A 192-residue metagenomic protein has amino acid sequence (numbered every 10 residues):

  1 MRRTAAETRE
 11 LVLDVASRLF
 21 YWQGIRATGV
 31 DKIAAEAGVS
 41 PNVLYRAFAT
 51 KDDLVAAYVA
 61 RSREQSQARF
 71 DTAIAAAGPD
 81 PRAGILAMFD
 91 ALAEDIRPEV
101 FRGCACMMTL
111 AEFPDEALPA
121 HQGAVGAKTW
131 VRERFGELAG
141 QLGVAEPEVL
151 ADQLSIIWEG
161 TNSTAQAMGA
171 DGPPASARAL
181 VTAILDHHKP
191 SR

Functional and structural regions predicted by a protein language model:
M1-E7, K189-R192: N-terminal intrinsically disordered/low-complexity leader segments
R9-E10, V30, D52, A56 (+8 more regions): Short, structured helix-loop boundary elements
L11, V15-D53, A57: Helix-turn-helix
V55-S62, R69: Alpha-helical DNA-contacting segments of helix-turn-helix folds
A57, D71-V100, A151-L154: Hydrophobic alpha-helical connector segments
E64-Q67, A83-L86, E116-Q141, D152 (+2 more regions): Amphipathic alpha-helical packing segments from all-alpha helical-bundle domains
A83, P98-L118: Amphipathic alpha-helical segments used for helix-helix packing
E146-A165, S176-A183: Hydrophobic alpha-helical segments that form the core of small-molecule binding pockets and/or dimer interfaces
